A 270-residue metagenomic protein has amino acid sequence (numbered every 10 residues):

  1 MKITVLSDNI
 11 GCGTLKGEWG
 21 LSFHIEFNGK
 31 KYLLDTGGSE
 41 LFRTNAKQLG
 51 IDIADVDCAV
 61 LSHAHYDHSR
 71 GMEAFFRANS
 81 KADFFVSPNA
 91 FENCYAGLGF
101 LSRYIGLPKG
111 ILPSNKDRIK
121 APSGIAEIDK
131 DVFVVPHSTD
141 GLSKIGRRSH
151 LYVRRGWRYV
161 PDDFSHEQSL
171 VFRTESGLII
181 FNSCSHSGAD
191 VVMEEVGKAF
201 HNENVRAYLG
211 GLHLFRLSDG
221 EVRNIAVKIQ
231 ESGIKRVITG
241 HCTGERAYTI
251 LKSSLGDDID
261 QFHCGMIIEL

Functional and structural regions predicted by a protein language model:
M1-G13, H150-P161, G210-L214: Glycine-rich phosphate-binding "P-loop"
M1-L49, D163, E167-F181: Conserved beta-strand hairpin/beta-sheet module of binuclear metal-dependent hydrolase folds, prominently
I25, D35, A46, H63 (+4 more regions): Divalent metal-coordination and catalytic microenvironments
Y32-L34, I128-H137, I179-N182: Short hydrophobic-aromatic micro-motifs
L41-E92, F200-A207, Q230: Active-site metal-binding motif and surrounding structural segment of the metallo-beta-lactamase
L49, S80, N115, G233 (+1 more regions): Short, structured coil segments at secondary-structure junctions
H68-R70, P161-S169, R173-C264: Cap/insert and terminal regions of metallo-dependent hydrolase folds
A90-Q168, E231, D260-E269: Metallo-beta-lactamase
